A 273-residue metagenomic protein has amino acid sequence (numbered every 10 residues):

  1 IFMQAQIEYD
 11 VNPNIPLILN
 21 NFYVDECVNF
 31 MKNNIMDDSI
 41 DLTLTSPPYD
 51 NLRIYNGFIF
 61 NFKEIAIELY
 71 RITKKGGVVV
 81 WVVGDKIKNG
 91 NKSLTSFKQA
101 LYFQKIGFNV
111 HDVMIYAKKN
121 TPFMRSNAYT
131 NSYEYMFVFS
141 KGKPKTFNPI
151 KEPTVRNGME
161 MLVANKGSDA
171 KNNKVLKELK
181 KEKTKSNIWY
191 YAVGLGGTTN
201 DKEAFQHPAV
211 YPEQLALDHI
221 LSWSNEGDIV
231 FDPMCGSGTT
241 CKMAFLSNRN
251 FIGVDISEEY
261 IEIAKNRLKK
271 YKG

Functional and structural regions predicted by a protein language model:
I1-K265, K269-Y271: Core catalytic lobe of class I
